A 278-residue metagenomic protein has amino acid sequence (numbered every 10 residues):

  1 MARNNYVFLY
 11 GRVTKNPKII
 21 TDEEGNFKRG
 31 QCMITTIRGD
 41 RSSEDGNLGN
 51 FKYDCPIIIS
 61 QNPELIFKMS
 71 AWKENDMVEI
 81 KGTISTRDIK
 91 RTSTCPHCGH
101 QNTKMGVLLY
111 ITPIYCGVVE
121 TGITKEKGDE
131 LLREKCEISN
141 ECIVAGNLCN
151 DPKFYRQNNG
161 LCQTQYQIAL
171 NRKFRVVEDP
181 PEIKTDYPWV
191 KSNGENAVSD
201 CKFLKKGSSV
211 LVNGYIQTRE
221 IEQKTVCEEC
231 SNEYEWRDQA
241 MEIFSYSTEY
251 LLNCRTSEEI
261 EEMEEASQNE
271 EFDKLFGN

Functional and structural regions predicted by a protein language model:
M1-Y10, T14-K28, R41-N50, L65-S70 (+5 more regions): Acidic, gly/ser/pro-rich intrinsically disordered tails
G30-C32, G82: Small side chains
M33, I57-I59, Q217-E222: Ser/Thr- (and often Asn-) enriched beta-sheet segments in non-cytosolic proteins
T35, A169-N171: Short, contiguous, well-structured surface segments enriched in hydrophobic/aromatic residues
T35-I59: Generic amphipathic, hydrophobic interface segment in small proteins and small subunits
P56-P63, P188-E195: Short, structured beta-strand/loop micro-motifs enriched in basic residues and often containing a Trp
D76-I89, S208-I221: Flexible glycine-rich surface loops and low-complexity tracts that mediate binding to linear polymers
